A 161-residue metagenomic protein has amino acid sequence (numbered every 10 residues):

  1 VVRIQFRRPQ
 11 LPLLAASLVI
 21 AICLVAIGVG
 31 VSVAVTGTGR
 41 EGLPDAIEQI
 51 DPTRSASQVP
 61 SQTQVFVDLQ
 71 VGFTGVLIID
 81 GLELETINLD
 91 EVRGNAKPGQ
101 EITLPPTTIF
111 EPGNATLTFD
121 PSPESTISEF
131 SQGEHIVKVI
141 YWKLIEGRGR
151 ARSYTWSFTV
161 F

Functional and structural regions predicted by a protein language model:
V1-R7: Juxtamembrane low-complexity tails/linkers enriched in Ser/Thr-Pro and polybasic
P9-E83, Y154-F161: N-terminal non-catalytic regions of secreted/periplasmic and cell-surface proteins
F66-F161: Acidic, low-complexity Ser/Thr/Gly/Pro-rich repeat segments typical of extracellular/periplasmic and surface-exposed
